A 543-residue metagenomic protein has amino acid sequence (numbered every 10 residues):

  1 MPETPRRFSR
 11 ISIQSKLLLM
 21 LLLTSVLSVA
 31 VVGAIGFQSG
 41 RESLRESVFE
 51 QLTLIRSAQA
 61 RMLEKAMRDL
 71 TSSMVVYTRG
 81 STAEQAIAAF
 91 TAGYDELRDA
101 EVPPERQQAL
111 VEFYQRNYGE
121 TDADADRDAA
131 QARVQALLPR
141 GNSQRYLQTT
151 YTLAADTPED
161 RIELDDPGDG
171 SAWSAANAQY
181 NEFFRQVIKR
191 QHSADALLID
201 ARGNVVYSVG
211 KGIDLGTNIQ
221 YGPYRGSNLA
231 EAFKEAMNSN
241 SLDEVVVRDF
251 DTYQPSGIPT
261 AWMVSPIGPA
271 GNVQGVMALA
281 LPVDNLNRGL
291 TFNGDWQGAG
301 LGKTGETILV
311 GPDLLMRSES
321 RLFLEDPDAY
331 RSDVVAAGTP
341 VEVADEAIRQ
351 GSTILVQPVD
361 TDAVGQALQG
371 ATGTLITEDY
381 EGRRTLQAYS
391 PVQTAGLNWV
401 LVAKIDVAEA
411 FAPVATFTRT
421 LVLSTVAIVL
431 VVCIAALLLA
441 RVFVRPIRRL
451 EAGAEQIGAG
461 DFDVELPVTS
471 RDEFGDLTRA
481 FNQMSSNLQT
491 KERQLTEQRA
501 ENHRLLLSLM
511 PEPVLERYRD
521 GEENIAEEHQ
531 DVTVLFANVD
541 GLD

Functional and structural regions predicted by a protein language model:
E3, R7-E42, E46, E50 (+5 more regions): Extreme N-terminal signal-anchor transmembrane helix of membrane signaling/transducer proteins, especially in bacteria
L18, L22, L397-V402, V407-G458 (+1 more regions): Cytoplasm-proximal transmembrane signaling helix
E42-L44, L286-D295, A388, I405-T425: Membrane-interface helix-start motif
E96-F113, S208-I219, P223-D243, N285-P391 (+1 more regions): Intrinsic low-complexity, intrinsically disordered coil/linker regions enriched in small/polar and charged residues
Y146-L281: Extracytoplasmic/periplasmic ligand-binding sensor regions of membrane-associated signaling proteins
R449-T469, D476, L515-R517, E523-N524: Short, charged helix-helix connector/hinge segments
Q456, T469, E473-Q498, R504: Amphipathic coiled-coil signaling helices used for dimeric signal transmission
E501-H503, G521-D543: Catalytic NTP-binding/metal-coordinating core of nucleotidyl cyclase/transferase enzymes
